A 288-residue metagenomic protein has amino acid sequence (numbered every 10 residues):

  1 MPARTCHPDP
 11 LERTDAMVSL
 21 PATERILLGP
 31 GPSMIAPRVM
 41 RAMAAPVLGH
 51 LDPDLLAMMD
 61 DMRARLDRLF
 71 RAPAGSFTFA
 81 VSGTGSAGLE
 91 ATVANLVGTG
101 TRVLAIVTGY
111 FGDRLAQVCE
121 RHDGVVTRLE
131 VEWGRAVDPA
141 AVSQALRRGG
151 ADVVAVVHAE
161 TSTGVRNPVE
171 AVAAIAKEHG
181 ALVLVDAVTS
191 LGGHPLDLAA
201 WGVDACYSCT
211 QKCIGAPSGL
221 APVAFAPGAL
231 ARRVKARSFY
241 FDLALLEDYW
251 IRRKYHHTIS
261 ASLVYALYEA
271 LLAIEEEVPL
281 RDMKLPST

Functional and structural regions predicted by a protein language model:
R4-D52: N-terminal "arm"/small-domain region of PLP-dependent enzymes with the aminotransferase-like
L27-G29, F79-V81, A105, R128-L129 (+4 more regions): General beta-strand structural signal in soluble alpha/beta enzymes
M34-I35, Q211-T288: Active-site C-terminal subdomain of aminotransferase-like
A42-A91, Y110, R114-V118: Conserved N-terminal alpha-helix of the aminotransferase class I/II PLP-enzyme fold
V97-D113: Conserved PLP-anchoring active-site segment centered on the Schiff-base-forming lysine
V137-G192, A205: Active-site phosphate-binding strand-loop segment of PLP-dependent enzymes
A199-Q211: Conserved active-site segment immediately N-terminal to the catalytic lysine that forms the internal aldimine
